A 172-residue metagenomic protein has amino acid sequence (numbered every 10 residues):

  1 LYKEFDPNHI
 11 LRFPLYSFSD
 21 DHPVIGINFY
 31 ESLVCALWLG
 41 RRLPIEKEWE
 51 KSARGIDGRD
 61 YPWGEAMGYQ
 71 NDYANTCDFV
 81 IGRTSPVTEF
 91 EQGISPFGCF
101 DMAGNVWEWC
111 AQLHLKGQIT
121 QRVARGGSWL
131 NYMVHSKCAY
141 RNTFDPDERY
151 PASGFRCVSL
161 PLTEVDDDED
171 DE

Functional and structural regions predicted by a protein language model:
Y2: An anion-binding catalytic pocket shared by soluble metabolic enzymes
F5: Basic/aromatic-enriched alpha-helical hairpins
N8-N142, P146-P151: Functional-site microenvironments in short loops/helix caps that host divalent-cation chemistry
K116, V165-D166: Short glycine-rich, flexible loops that bind phosphorylated cofactors or substrates
P151-V165: Short, structured beta-strand segments at or near domain termini in extracellular proteins/domains
D166-E172: Acidic, Ser/Thr-interspersed intrinsically disordered low-complexity regions
